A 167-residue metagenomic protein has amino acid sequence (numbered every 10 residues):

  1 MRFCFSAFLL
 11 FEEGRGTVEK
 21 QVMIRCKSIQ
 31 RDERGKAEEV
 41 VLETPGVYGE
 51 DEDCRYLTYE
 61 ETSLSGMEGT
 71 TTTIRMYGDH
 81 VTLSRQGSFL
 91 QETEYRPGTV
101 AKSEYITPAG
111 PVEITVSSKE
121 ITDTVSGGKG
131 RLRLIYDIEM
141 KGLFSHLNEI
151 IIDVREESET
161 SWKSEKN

Functional and structural regions predicted by a protein language model:
G16-L147, S158-N167: N-terminal intrinsically disordered, cationic/polar leader segments that include organellar targeting peptides
I152-V154: A short acidic/small-residue loop/turn micro-motif
